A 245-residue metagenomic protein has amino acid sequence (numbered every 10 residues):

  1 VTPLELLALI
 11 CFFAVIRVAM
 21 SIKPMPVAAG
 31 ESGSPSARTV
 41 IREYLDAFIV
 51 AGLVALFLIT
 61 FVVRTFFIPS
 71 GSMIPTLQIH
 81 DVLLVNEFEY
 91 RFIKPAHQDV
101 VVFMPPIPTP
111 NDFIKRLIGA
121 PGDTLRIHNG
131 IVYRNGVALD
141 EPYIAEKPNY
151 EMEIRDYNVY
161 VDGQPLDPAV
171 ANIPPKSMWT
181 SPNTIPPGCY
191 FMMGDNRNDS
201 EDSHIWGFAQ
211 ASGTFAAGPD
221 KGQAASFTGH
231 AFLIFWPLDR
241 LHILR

Functional and structural regions predicted by a protein language model:
T2-I41, F66-F67, P75-R245: Soluble "head" domains of membrane/secretory-pathway proteins
R38-F67: Transmembrane alpha-helices and immediately adjacent membrane-cytoplasm interface residues in multi-pass integral
